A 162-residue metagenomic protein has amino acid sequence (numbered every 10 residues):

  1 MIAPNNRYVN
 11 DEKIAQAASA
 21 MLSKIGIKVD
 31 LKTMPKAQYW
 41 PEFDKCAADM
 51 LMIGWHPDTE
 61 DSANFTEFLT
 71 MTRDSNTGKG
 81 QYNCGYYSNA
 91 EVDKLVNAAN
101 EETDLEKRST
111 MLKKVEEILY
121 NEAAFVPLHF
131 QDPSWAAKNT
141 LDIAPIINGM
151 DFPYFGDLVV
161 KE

Functional and structural regions predicted by a protein language model:
M1-T59, L105, P133: Ligand/substrate-recognition segments at binding pockets and active sites
M1-V9, T103-E122: Alpha-helical secondary-structure segments
E12-A15, S19, W40, D44 (+7 more regions): Extracytoplasmic/secreted envelope proteins and their assembly/folding machinery, especially bacterial periplasmic
Q16, S23, V29-D30, K94 (+3 more regions): Conserved C-terminal helix/tail region of periplasmic/extracytoplasmic solute-binding proteins
I27, A124-V126: Structural beta-strand/beta-sheet cores of well-ordered domains, especially the beta-sheet scaffolds that support
E42-C46, E67-N97, E101, F130-E162: Short, solvent-exposed loop/beta-turn-alpha elements that line the ligand-binding surface or hinge of extracytoplasmic
T59-S62, A137: Short catalytic/ligand-binding loop motif for oxyanion handling, primarily in non-cytosolic enzymes, centered on
